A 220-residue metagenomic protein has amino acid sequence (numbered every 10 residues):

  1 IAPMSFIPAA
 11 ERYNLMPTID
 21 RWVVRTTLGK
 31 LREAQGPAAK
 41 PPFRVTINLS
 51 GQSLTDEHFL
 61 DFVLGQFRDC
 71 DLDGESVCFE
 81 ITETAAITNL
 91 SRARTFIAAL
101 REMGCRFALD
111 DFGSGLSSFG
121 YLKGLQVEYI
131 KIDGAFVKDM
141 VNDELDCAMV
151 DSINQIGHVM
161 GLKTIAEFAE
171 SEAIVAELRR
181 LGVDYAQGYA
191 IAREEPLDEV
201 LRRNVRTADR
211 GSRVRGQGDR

Functional and structural regions predicted by a protein language model:
F6: Conserved, function-defining core regions and hallmark residues within catalytic/recognition domains
Y13-R92, F168, L197: Catalytic core of bacterial c-di-GMP phosphodiesterases, primarily the EAL and HD-GYP domains, capturing alpha-helical
R32-G36, E102, R180: Regular, well-ordered alpha-helical segments
N48-E57, S76-S91, M103-R220: EAL-family c-di-GMP phosphodiesterase catalytic domain
F96: Conserved functional hotspot residues or short segments at active or partner-binding sites across diverse domains
